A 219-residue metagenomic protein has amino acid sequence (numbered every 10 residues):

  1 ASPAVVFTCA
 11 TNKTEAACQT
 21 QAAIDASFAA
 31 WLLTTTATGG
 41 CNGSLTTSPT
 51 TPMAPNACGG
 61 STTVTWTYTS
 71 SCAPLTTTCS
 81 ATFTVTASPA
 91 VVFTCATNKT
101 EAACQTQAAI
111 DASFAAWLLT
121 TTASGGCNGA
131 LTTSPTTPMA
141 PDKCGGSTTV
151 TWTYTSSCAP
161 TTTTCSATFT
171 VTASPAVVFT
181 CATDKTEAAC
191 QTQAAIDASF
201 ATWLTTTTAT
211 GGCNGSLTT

Functional and structural regions predicted by a protein language model:
A1-T219: Proline-threonine-serine-rich low-complexity tracts
